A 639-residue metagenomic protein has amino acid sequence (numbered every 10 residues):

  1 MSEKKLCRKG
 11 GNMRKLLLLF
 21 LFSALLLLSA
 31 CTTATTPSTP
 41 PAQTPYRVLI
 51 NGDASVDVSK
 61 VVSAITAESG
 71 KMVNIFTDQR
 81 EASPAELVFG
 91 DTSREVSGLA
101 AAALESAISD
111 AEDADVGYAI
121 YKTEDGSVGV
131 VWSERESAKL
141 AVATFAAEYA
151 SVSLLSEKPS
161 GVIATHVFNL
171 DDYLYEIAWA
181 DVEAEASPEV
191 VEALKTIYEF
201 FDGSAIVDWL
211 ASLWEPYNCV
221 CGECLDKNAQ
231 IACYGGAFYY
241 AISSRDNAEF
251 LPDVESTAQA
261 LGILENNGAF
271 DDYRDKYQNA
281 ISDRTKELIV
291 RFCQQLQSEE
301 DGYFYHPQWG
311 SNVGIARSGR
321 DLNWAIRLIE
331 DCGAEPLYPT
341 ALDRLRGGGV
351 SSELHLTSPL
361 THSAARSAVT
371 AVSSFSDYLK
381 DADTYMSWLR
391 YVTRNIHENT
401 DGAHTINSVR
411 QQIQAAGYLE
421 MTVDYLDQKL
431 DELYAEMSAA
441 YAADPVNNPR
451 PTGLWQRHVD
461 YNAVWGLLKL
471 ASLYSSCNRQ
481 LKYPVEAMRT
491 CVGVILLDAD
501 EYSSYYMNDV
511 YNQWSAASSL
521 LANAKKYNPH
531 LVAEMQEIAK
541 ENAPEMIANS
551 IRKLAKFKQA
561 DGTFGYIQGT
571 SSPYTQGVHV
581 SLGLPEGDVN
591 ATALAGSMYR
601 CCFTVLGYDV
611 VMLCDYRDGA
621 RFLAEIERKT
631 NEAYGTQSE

Functional and structural regions predicted by a protein language model:
M1-N12: Short, Lys/Arg-enriched N-terminal segments with co-localized hydrophobic residues within the first ~10-30 amino acids
R14-L21: Sec-dependent signal peptide recognition, specifically the positively charged N-region followed immediately by
L28-A30: C-terminal motif of bacterial Sec signal peptides marking the signal peptidase cleavage site
T35-A180: Solvent-exposed alpha-helical segments and adjacent loops that form catalytic or protein-interaction surfaces
A114-A119, S298-L322, I329: Short, solvent-exposed interaction modules
L174-Q294, V313-R317, D321-Y418, Q428 (+2 more regions): Terminal, non-catalytic domain-edge segments
V409-R479: Active-site cradle of extracellular carbohydrate-active enzymes
